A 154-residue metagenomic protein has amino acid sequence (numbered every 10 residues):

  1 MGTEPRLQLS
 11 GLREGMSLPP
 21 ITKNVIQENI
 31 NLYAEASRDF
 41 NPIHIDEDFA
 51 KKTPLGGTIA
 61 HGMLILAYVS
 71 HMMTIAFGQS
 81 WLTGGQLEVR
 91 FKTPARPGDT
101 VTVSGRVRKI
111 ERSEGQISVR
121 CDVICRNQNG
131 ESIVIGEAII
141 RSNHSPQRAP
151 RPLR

Functional and structural regions predicted by a protein language model:
M1-L18, R96-R154: HotDog/MaoC-like acyl-thioester-processing domains
G2-A60: Catalytic strand-loop segment that frames the active site of acyl-thioester-processing enzymes
E14, I21, N29, D39 (+3 more regions): A generic structural signal for short beta-strands and their flanking turns/coil linkers
V25, F91, I140-S142: Hydrophobic residues in beta-strands and at strand termini
E35-D39, T74-G78, Q128: Short, intrinsically disordered, mixed-charge
K51-A60, L64-R108: Hydrophobic beta-strand-centered segment that forms part of the acyl-chain substrate-binding groove
